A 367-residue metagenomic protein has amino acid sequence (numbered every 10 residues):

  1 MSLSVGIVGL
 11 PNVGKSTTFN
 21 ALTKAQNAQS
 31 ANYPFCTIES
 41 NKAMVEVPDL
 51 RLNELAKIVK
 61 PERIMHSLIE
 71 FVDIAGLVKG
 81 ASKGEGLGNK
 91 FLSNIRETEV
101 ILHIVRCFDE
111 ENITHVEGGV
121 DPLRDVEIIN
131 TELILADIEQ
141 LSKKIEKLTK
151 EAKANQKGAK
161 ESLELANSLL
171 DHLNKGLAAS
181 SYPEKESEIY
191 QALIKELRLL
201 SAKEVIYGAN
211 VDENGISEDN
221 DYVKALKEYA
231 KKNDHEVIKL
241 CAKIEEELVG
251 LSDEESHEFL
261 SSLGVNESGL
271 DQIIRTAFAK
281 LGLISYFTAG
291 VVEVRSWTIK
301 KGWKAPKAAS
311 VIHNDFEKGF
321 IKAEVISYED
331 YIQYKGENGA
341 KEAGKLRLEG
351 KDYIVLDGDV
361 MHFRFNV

Functional and structural regions predicted by a protein language model:
M1-T114, K143, L148: Conserved G1/Walker A P-loop phosphate-binding module
S2-V8, V13, F19, K147-I354 (+2 more regions): C-terminal-of-GTPase-core extension/linker across diverse P-loop GTPases
L22, G84-L87, V116-G119, N220-K224 (+1 more regions): Short, glycine/charged-enriched secondary-structure capping and boundary segments
A25-Y33, S40-K42, L50, E54 (+14 more regions): Residue-level signal for pocket-adjacent positions within structured domains
F35, D49-L52, M65-F71, E85-E99 (+9 more regions): Amphipathic alpha-helical transducer elements in NTP-driven molecular machines
A43-P48, A75-E85, R96-A159, H172-E186 (+1 more regions): Conserved Switch II/interswitch segment of TRAFAC-class P-loop GTPases
V59, I129-L133, A242: A ubiquitous short alpha-helical element
